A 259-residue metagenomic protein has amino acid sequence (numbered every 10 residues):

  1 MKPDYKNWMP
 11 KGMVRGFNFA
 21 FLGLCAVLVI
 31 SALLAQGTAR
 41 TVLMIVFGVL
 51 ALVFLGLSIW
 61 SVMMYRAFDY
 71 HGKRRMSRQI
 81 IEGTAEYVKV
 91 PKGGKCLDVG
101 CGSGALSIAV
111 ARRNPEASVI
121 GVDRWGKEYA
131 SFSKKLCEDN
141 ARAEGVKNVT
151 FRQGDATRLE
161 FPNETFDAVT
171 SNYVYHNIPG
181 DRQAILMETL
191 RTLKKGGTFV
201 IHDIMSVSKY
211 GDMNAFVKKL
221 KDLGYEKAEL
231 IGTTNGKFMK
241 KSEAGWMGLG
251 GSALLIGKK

Functional and structural regions predicted by a protein language model:
M13-G16, W60-I80: Class I SAM-dependent methyltransferase Rossmann-like catalytic core, especially the SAM/SAH-binding loop
K92-G102, I120: Conserved class I S-adenosyl-L-methionine
S103-P115: Conserved SAM-binding loop of SAM-dependent methyltransferases across substrates and taxa, primarily the Class I
N114, I178-P179, L193-K195: Helix-to-beta-strand junctions that scaffold the AdoMet/dcAdoMet cofactor pocket in Class I SAM-dependent enzymes
T157-V169: A short acidic, Gly/Pro-enriched loop at the edge of an enzyme's catalytic core that lines a small-molecule cofactor
Q183-K195: A short glycine-rich, Lys/Arg-flanked "PGG" loop and its adjoining helix->strand segment in the class I
G196-D203: Conserved beta-strand signature within the Rossmann-like core of class I S-adenosyl-L-methionine
K221-G224, G236-K259: Core SAM-dependent methyltransferase catalytic element
